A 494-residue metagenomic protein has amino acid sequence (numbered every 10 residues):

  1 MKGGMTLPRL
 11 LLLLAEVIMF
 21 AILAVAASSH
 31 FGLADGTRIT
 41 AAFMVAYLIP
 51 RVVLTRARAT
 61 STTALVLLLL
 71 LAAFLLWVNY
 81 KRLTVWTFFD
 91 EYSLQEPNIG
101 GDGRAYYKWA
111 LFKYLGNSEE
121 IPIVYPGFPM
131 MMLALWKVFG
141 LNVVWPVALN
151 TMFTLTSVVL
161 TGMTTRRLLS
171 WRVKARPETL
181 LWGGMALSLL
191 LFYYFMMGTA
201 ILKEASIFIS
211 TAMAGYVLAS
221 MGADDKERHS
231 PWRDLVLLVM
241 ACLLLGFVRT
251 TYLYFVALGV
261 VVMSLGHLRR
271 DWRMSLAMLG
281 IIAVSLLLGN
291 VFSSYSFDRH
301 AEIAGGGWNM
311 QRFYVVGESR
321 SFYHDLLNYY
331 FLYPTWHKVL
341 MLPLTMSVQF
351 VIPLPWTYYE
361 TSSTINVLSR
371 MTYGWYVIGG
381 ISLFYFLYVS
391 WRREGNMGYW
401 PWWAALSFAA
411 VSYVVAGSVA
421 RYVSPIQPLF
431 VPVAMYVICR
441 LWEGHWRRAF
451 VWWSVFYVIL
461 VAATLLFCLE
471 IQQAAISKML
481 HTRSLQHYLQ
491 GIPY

Functional and structural regions predicted by a protein language model:
M1-V85, M274-I282: Start-transfer (signal-anchor) and selected internal transmembrane alpha helices of multi-pass inner/ER membrane
V45-V52, G162, S264, T345-G395: Hydrophobic, aromatic-rich transmembrane alpha-helices and their immediate juxtamembrane boundary segments
Y80-K108, S118-M131, G140-L141: Extracytoplasmic catalytic/substrate-binding loops of multi-pass membrane glycan-assembly enzymes
P122-P126, M130, V138-V159, L368-W375: Loop-to-helix entry region of an early transmembrane alpha helix in multi-pass inner-membrane enzymes
A148-V173, M213, I381-Y385: Transmembrane-helix motifs of polytopic, lipid-linked glycan transferases
T161-L190, M397: Transmembrane-helix signature of polytopic, membrane-embedded enzymes that assemble or transfer cell-envelope glycans
R172-T179, D224-D234, D271-R273, Y359-N366 (+1 more regions): Membrane-interface helix-loop-helix junctions at transmembrane boundaries of multi-pass membrane enzymes, predominantly
F195-M196, R233-T250, V256, V261-S264 (+1 more regions): Membrane-interface alpha helices of multi-pass inner-membrane proteins
